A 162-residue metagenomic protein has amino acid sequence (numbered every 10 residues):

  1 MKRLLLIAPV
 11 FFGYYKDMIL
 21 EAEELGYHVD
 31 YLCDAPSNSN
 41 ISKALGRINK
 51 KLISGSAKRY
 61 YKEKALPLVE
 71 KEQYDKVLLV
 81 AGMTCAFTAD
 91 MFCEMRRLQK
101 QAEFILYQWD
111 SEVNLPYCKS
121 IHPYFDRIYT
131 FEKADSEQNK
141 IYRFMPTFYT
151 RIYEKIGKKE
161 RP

Functional and structural regions predicted by a protein language model:
M1-W109, L115, I121, R127: N-terminal pre-catalytic "stem/leader" segment of glycosyltransferase-like enzymes
F92-P162: Catalytic core of nucleotide-activated saccharide and alditol-phosphate transferases
